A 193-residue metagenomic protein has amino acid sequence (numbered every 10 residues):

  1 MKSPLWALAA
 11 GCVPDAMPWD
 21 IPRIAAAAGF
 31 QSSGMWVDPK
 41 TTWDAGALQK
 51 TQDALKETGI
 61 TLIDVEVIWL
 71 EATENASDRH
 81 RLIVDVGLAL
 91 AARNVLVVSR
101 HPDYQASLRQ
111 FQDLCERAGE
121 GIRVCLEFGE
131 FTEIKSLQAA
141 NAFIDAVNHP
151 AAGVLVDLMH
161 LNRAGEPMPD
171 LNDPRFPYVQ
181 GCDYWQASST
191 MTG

Functional and structural regions predicted by a protein language model:
M1-R93, H149-A151, G181, Q186-S188: N-terminal pre-domain/capping segments
L5-A9, V13, R123, E127-F131 (+1 more regions): A signal for specific C-terminal beta-sheet/loop modules enriched in small/flexible residues with GP/PG/PP motifs
W19-R23, A54-T61, L70-V156, R163: Active-site acidic/histidine proton-transfer and metal-coordination neighborhood in alpha/beta enzyme cores
F30, F111, F128-F131, F143 (+3 more regions): Phenylalanine-focused residue identity feature
W36, V156-L158: Beta->alpha turn/N-cap motifs
D44, A106, K135, S189-T190: Generic domain-boundary/flexible-linker signal
E71, L137-N141, N162-G193: Gly/Pro-rich active-site loop or hairpin
